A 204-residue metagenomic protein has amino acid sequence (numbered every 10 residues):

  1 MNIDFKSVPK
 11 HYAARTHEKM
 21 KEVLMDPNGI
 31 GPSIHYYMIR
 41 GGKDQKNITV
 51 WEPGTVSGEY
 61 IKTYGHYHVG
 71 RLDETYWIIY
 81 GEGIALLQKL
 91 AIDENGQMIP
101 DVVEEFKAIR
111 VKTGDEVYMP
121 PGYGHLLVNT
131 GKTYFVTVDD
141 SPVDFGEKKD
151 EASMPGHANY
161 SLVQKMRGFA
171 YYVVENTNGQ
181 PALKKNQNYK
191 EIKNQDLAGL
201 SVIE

Functional and structural regions predicted by a protein language model:
M1-V111, T130-E204: Active-site region of the double-stranded beta-helix
R110-K132: Conserved metal-binding segment of the jelly-roll/cupin
